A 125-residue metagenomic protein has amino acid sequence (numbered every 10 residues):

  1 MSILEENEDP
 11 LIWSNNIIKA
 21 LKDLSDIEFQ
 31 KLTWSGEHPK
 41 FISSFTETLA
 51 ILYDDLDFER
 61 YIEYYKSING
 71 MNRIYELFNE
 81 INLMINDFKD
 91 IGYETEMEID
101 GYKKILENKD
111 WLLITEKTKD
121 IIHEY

Functional and structural regions predicted by a protein language model:
M1-D57: Short terminal alpha-helical segments
L21, S25-E28, N82-I85, K89-G92 (+1 more regions): A structural signal for well-ordered alpha-helices, especially hydrophobic packing surfaces of coiled-coils
D57-E116: Amphipathic protein-protein interaction modules
I114-T115, K119-E124: Internal, hydrophobic cores of structured domains that mediate oligomerization or house catalytic pockets within large
